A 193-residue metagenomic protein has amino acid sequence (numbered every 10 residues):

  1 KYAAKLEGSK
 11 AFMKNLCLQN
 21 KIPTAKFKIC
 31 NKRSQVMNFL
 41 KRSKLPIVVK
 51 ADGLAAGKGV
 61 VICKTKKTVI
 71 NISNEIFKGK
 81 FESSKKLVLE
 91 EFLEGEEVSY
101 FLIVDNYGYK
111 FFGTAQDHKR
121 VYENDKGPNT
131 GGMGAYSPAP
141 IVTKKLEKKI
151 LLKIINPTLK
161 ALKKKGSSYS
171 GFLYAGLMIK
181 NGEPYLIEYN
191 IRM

Functional and structural regions predicted by a protein language model:
K1-N31, Q35-R42, I47-V48: Conserved N-proximal alpha/beta basic substrate-recognition cap immediately N-terminal to, or forming the N-lobe
Y2-E7, A55-A56, K119-V121: Short gly/pro/ser/thr-enriched loop/turn and capping motifs at secondary-structure boundaries
C17, F27-I29, A56, L89 (+1 more regions): Structured catalytic/translocation cores of nucleotide/phosphate-coupled proteins
F39-L40, D52, K78-K80: Short secondary-structure boundary/capping segments
K44-K64: Conserved anion/nucleotide-ligand pocket segment
G59-M193: Internal nucleotide-binding/catalytic subdomain
